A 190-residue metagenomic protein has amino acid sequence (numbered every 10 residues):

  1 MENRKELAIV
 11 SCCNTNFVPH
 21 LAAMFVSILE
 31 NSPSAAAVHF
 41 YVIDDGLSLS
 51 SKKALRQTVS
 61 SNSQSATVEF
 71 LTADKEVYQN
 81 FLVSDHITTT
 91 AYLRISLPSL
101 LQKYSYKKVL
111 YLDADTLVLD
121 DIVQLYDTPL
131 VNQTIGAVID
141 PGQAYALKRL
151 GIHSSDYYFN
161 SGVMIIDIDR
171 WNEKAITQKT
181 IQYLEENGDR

Functional and structural regions predicted by a protein language model:
M1-R190: Glycosyltransferase catalytic domains, chiefly GT-A lineage
